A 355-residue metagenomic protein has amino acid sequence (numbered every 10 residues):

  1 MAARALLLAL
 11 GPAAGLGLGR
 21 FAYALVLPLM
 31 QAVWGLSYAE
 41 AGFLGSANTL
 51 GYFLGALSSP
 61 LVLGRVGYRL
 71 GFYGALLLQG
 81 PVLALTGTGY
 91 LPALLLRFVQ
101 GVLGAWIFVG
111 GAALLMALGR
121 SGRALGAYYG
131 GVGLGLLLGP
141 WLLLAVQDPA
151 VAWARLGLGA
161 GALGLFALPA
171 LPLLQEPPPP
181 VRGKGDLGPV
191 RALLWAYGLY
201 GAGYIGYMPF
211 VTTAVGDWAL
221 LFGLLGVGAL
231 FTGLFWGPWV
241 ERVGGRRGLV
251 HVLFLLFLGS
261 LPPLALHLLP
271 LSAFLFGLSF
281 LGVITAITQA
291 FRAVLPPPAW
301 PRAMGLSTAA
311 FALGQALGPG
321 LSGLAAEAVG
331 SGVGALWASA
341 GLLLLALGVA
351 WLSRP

Functional and structural regions predicted by a protein language model:
A2-L25, P189-Y204, F274, L278: Pair of pore-lining "gating" transmembrane helices in MFS-fold secondary transporters
A24, V190-L230: Extracytoplasmic gate region of multi-pass secondary transporters
L54-G87: Conserved MFS/SLC helix-loop-helix module at the cytosolic interface between two early adjacent transmembrane helices
G55-Y68, T232-G245, A326-E327: Helix-to-loop junctions at the C-terminal end of transmembrane segments in multipass secondary transporters
L96-G131: Cytoplasmic helix-loop-helix junction between adjacent transmembrane helices in 12-TM secondary transporters
W153-L171, A335-W351: Symmetry-related core transmembrane helices of the 12-TM Major Facilitator Superfamily/SLC fold
R246-I287: C-terminal transmembrane helical hairpin of 12-TM major facilitator-type secondary transporters
P297-V329: A late C-terminal transmembrane helix in Major Facilitator Superfamily
